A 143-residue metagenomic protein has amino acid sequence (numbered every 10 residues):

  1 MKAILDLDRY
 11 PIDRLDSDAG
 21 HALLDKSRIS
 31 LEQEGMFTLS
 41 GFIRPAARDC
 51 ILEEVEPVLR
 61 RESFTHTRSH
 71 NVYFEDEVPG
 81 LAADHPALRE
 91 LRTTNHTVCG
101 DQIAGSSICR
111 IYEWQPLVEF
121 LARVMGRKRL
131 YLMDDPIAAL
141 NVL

Functional and structural regions predicted by a protein language model:
M1-Q33: Fe(II)/2-oxoglutarate
E32-G35, A104: Short glycine-enriched loop/turn motifs at secondary-structure junctions
F37-I43: Short amphipathic
I43, E53-E62, G80-P136: Signature of the catalytic double-stranded beta-helix
R48-D49: Short functional linear motifs
T65: Short, His- and charge-rich active-site/binding loops that engage polyanionic ligands
R68, Y73-A83: Hydrophobic/aromatic-rich structural module bridging two neighboring secondary-structure elements via a short loop
I137-L143: Beta-rich nucleic-acid/ligand-interaction surfaces
